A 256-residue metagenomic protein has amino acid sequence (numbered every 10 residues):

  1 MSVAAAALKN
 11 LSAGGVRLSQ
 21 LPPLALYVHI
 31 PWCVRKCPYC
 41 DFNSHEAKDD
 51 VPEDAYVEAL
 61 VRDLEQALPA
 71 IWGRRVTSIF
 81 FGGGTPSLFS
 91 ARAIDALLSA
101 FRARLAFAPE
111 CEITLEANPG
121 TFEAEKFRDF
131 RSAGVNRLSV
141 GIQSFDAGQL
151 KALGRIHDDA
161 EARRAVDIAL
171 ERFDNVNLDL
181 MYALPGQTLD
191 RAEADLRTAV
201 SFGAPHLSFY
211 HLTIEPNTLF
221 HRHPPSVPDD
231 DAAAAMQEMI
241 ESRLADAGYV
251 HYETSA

Functional and structural regions predicted by a protein language model:
M1-Y27, V34, Y39: Flexible, acidic/Gly-rich N-terminal and inter-domain linker regions that tether and position cofactor-handling modules
N10, V16-A25, N43-A70, R74-A256: C-terminal scaffold of the Radical SAM
I30-W32, T213: A generic beta-sheet turn/junction motif
